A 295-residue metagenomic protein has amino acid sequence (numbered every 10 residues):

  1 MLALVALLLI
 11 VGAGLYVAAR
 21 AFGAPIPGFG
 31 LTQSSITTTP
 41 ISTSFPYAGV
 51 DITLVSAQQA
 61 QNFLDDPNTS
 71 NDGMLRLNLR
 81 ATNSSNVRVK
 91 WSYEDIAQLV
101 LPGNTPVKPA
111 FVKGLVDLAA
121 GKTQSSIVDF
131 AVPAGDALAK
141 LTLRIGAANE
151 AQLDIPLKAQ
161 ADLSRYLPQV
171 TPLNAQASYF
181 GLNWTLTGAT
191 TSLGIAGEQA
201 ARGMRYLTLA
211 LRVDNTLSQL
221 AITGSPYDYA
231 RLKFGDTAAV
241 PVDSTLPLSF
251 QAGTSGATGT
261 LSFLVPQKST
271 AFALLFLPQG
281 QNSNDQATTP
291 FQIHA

Functional and structural regions predicted by a protein language model:
M1-A295: Conserved functional micro-motifs across diverse proteins
